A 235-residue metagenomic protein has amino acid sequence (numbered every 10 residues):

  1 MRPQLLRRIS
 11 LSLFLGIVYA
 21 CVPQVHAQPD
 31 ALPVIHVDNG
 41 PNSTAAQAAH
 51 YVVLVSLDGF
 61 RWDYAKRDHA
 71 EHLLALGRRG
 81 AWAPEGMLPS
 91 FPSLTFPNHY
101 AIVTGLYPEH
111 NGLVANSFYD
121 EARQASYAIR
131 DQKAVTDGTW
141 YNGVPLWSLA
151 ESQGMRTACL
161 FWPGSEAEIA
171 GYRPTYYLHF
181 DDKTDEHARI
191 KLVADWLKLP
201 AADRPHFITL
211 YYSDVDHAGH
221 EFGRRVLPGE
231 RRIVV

Functional and structural regions predicted by a protein language model:
M1-L6: N-terminal secretory signal peptides that target proteins for export/translocation
S10-A20: Bacterial N-terminal signal peptides
Q28-A49, W62-S152, E168-A170: Active-site nucleophile/metal-coordination loop of metallo-enzymes that catalyze phosphate/sulfate and related
A48-R61, L76, I102, A150 (+2 more regions): Beta-strand elements within well-structured catalytic alpha/beta cores of enzymes that handle phosphate/sulfate esters
D68-E71, A188, V235: A general alpha-helical scaffold signature found inside nucleotide-binding enzyme cores
L106-E230: His/Asp/Glu-rich, glycine-adjacent segments that coordinate divalent cations and/or stabilize oxyanion chemistry on
